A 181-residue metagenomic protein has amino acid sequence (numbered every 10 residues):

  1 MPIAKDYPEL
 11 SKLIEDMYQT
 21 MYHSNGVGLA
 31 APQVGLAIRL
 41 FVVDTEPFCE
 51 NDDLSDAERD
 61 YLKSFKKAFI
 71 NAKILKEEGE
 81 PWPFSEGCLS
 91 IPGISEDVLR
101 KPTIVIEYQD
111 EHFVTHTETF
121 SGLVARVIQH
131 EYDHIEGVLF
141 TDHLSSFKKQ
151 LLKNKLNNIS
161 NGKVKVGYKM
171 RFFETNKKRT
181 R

Functional and structural regions predicted by a protein language model:
M1-R181: Positively charged
